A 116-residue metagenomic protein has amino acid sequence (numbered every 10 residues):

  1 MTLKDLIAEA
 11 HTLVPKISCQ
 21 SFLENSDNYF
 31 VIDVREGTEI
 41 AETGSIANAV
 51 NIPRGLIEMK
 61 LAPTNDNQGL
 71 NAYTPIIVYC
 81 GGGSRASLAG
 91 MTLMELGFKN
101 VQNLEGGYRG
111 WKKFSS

Functional and structural regions predicted by a protein language model:
M1-F30, V34-I77, S84-S116: Rhodanese-like catalytic fold shared by cysteine-dependent sulfurtransferases and DSP/PTP-type phosphatases
